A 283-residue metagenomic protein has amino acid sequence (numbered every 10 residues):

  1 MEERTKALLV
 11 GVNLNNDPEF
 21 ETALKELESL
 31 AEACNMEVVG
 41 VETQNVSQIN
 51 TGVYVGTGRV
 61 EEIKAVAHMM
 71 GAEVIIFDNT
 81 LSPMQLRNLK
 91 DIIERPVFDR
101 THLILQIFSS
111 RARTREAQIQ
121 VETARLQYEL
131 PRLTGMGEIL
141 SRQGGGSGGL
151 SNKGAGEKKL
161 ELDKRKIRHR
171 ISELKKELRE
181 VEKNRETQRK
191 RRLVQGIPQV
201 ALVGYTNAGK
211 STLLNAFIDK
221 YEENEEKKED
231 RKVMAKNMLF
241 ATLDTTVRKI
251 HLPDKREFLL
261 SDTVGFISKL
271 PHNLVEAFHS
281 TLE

Functional and structural regions predicted by a protein language model:
M1-Q106: N-terminal accessory targeting/assembly segments
M1-T5, M136, L140-L282: Conserved G1/Walker A P-loop phosphate-binding module
E21-K25, Q48-A65, T242-T245, V264-E283: Switch II of P-loop NTPase G domains
L27, L126, I167: A residue-level signal for conserved active-site and pocket-lining positions in enzyme catalytic cores
G52-V55, R111, Q118, N152 (+2 more regions): Pocket-edge positions in alpha/beta enzyme catalytic cores
A72-R87, T123, T134-G149: Electropositive, surface-exposed helix/loop patches at the edges of structured domains that serve as adaptable
H102-V121: Short alpha-helix plus adjacent loop in nuclease-associated cores
I119-M136, L174, V181: Non-transmembrane amphipathic alpha-helical segments
